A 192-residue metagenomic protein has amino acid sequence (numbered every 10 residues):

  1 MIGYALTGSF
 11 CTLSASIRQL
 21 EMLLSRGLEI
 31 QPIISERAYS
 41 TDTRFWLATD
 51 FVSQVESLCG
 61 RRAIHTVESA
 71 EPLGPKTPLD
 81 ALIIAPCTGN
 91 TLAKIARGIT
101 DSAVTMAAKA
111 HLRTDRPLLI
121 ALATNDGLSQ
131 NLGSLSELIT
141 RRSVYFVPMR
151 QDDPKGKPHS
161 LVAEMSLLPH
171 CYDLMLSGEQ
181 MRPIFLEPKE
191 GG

Functional and structural regions predicted by a protein language model:
M1-L118, A123-G192: A cross-family phosphate/adenosyl-ligand binding-site feature
